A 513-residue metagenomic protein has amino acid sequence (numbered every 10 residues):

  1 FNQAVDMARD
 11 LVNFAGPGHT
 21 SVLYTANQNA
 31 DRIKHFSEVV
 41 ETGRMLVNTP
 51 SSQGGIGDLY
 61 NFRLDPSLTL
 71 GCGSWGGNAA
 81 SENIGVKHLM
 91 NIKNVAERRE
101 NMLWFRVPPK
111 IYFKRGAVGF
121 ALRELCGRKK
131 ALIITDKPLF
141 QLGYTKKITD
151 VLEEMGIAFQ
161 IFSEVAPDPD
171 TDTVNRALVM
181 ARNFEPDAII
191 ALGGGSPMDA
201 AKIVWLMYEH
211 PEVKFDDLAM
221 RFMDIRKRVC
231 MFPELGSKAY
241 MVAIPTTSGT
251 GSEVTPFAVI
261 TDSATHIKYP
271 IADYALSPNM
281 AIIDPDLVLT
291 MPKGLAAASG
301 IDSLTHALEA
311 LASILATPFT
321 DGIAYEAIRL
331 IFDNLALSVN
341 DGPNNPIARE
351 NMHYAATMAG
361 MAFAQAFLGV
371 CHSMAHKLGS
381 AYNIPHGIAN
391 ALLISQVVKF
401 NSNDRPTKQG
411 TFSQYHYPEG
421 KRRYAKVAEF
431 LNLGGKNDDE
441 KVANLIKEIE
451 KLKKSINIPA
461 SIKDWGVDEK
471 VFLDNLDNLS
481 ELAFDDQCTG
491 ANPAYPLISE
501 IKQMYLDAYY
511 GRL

Functional and structural regions predicted by a protein language model:
F1-N101: Conserved C-terminal structural/oligomerization subdomain of aldehyde/semialdehyde dehydrogenase
M102-A188, I462-K463: ATP/NTP phosphate-donor binding region
V118-A121, Q141-Y144, T171-D172, S196-A201 (+3 more regions): Short glycine/serine/threonine-rich phosphate/pyrophosphate-binding segments that cradle anionic phosphate groups
D172-D286: Glycine/threonine-rich beta-strand-loop-alpha-helix active-site module that forms ligand/phosphate-binding
V254-A366: Carboxylate- and glycine-rich phosphate/diphosphate-binding segment that chelates Mg2+/Mn2+
I384-V471: Gly/Pro-rich interdomain helix-loop hinge
V471-L513: Short, amphipathic C-terminal "tail helix"
